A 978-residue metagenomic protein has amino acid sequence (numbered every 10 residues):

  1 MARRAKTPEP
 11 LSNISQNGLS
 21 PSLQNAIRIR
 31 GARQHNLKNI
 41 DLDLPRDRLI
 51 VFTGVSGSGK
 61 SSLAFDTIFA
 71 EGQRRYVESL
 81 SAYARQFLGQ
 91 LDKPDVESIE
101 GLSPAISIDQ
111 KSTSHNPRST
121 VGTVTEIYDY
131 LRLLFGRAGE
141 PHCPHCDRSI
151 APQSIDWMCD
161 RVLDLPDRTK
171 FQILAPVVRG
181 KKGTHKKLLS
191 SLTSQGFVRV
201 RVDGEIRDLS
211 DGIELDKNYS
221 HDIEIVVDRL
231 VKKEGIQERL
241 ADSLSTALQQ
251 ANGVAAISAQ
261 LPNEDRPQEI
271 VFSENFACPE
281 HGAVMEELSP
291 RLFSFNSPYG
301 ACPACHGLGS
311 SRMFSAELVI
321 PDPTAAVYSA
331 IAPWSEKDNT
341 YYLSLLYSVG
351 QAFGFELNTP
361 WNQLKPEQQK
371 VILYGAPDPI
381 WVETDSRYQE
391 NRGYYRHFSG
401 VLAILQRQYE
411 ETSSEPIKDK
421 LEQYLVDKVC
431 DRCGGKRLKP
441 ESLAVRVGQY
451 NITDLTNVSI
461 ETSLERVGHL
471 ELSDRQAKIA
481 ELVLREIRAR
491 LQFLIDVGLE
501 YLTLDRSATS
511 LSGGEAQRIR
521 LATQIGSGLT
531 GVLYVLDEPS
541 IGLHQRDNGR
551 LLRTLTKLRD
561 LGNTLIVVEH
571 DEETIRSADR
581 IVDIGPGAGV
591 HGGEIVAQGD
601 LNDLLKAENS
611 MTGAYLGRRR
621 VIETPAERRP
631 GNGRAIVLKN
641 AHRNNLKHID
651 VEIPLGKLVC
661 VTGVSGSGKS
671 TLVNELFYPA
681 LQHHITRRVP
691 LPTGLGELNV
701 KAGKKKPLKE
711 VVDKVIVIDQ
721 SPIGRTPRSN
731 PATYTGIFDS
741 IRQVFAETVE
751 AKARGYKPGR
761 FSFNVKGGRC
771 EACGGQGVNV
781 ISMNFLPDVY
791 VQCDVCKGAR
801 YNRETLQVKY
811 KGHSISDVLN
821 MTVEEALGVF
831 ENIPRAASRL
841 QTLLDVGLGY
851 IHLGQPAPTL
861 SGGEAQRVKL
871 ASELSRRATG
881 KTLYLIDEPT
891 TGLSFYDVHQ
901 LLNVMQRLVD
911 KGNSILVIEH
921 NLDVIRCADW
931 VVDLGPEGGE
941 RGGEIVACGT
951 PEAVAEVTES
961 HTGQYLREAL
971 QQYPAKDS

Functional and structural regions predicted by a protein language model:
M1-S978: Conserved phosphate-binding elements of NTP-dependent enzyme cores
